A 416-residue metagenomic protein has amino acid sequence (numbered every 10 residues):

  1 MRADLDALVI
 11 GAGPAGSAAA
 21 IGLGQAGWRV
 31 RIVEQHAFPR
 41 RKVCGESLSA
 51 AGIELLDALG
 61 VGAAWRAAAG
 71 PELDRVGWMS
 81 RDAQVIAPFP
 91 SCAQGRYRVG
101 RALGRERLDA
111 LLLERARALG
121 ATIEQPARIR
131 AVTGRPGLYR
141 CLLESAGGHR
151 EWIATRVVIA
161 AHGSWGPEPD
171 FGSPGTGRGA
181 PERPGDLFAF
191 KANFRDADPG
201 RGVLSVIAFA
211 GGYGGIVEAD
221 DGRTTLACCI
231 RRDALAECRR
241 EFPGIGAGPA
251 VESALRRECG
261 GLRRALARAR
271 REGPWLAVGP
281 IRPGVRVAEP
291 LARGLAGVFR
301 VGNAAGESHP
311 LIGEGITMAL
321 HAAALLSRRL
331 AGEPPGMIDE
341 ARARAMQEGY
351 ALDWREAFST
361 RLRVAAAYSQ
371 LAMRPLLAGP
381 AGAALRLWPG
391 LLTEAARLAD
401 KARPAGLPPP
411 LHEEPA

Functional and structural regions predicted by a protein language model:
R2-A15: Beta1/beta-strand and adjacent pyrophosphate-binding region of the FAD-binding site in flavoprotein oxidoreductases
A15, F38, W165: Conserved Rossmann-like nucleotide-cofactor binding loop
G24-C44: Glycine-rich FAD pyrophosphate-binding loop
A37-D57: Conserved N-terminal glycine-rich FAD pyrophosphate-binding loop of Rossmann-like flavoproteins
I53, D57-A110: A conserved beta-strand/loop capping segment in the N-terminal third of enzymes that catalyze redox or closely related
R115-A265: Predominantly flavin-linked oxidoreductase catalytic cores and closely associated redox partners
R240-L330, P335: FAD/FMN-dependent oxidoreductases across multiple families
R328-A416: C-terminal helical "tail/cap" subdomain of flavin- and related membrane-associated enzymes
